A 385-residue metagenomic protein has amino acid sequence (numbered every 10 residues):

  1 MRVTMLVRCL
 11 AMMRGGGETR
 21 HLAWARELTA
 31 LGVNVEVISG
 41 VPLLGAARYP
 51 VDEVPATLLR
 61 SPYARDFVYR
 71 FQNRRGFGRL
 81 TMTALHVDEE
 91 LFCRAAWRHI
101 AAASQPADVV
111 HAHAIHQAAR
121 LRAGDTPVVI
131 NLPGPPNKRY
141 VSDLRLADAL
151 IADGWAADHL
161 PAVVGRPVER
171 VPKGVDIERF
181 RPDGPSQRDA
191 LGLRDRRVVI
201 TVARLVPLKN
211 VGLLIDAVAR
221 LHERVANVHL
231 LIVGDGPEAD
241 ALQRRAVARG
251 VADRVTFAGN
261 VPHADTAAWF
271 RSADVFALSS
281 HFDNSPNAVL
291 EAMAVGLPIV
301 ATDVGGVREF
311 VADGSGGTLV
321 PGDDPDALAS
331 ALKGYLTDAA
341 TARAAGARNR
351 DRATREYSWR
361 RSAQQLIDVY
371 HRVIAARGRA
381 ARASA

Functional and structural regions predicted by a protein language model:
T19, A23, R197-V225, L230 (+2 more regions): A conserved mid-protein helix/loop that constitutes part of the nucleotide-sugar donor-binding site
V129-P182: Donor nucleotide-sugar binding/catalytic pocket of nucleotide-sugar-dependent glycosyltransferases
R181-L193, R379: A short helix/loop element that forms part of the nucleotide-sugar donor recognition site in Leloir-type
Q243-V261: Nucleotide-activated donor-binding/catalytic signature segment of Leloir-type glycosyltransferases, i.e., the conserved
N260-V261, A268-A273: Short alpha-helical donor nucleotide-sugar binding micro-motif in glycosyltransferases
H281: Aromatic "clamp/platform" in nucleotide-sugar-dependent glycosyltransferases that forms part of the donor/acceptor
P298-A301, V311: Short hydrophobic beta-strand element within catalytic cores of glycosyltransferases and related nucleotide-activated
D313-G314, T318-D326, G334-A339: Conserved acidic donor-binding segment of nucleotide-sugar-dependent glycosyltransferases
